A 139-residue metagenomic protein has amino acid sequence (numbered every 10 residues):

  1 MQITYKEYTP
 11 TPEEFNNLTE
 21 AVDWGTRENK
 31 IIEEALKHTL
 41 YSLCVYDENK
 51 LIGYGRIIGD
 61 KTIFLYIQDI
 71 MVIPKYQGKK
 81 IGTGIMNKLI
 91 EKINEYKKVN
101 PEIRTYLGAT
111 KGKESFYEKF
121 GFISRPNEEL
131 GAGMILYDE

Functional and structural regions predicted by a protein language model:
M1-K30: Short amphipathic alpha-helix that is part of the acyltransferase structural core
E34-C44, P101-I103: A short helix-loop-beta-strand connector motif used in the catalytic cores of GNAT acetyltransferases and, in some
L40-G55: Conserved beta-hairpin
I63-K75, A132: Conserved acetyl-CoA binding element of GNAT-fold acetyltransferases
V72, G78-K92: Conserved acetyl-CoA-binding loop-helix of GNAT-fold acetyltransferases
E95-L130, L136: Conserved active-site alpha-helix within GNAT-family acetyltransferase domains
